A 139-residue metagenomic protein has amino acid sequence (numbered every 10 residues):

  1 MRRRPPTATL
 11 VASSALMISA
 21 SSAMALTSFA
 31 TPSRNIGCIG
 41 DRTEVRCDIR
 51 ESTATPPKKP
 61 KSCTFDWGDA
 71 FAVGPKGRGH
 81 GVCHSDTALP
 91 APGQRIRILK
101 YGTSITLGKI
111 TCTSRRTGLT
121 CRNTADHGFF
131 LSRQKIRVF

Functional and structural regions predicted by a protein language model:
M1-V11: Bacterial N-terminal signal peptides that target proteins for export
A20-S22: N-terminal signal peptide c-region/cleavage motif recognized by signal peptidases
A25-K59: N-terminal domain-start interaction segment
L26-N35, A70, G102-T111: Extracellular glycan-recognition/adhesion modules and their associated mucin-like linkers
S33, R42, L107-K109, R116 (+1 more regions): Residue-level signal for tight coil/turn positions that link beta-strands
V45-L99, L131-F139: A low-complexity, Ser/Thr/Gly/Pro-enriched, surface-exposed linker/loop concept that marks segments flanking
L89-G118: Acidic, glycine-rich flexible loop segments
T113, G118-L131: Short, exposed beta-strand-loop hairpins at the edges of beta-sheets in extracellular/periplasmic proteins
